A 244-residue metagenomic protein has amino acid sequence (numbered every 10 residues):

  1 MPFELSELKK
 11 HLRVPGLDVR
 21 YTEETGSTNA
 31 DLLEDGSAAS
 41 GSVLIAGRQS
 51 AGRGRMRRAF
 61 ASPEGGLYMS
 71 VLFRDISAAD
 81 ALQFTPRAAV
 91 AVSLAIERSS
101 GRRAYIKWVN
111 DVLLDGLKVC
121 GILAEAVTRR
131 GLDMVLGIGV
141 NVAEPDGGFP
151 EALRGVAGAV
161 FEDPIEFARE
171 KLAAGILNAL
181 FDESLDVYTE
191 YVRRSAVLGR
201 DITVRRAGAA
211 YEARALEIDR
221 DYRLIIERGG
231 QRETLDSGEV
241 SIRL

Functional and structural regions predicted by a protein language model:
M1-R98, C120: N-terminal lobe of the biotin/lipoate ligase/transferase fold
P2, P15, S77-A79, Q83-A104 (+1 more regions): Long, positively charged amphipathic alpha-helical accessory segments at protein N-termini or as interdomain linkers
